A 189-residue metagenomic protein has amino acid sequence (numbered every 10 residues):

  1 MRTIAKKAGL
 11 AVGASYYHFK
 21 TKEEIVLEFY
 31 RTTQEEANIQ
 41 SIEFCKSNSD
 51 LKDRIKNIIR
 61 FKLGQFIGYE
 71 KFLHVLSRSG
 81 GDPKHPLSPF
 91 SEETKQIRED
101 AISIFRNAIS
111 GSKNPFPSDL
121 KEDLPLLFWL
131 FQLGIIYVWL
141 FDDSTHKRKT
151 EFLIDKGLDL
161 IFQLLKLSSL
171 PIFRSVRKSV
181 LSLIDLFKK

Functional and structural regions predicted by a protein language model:
M1-E28: Helix-turn-helix
H18-C45, K56-L63: An amphipathic alpha-helix adjacent to DNA-recognition modules
F29, T33, A37, K62 (+4 more regions): Hydrophobic/aromatic residues within well-ordered alpha-helical segments
F44, N48, L76-K84, W139-D143: Secondary-structure edge/capping motif, primarily at the C-terminal ends of alpha-helices and the immediately following
K56-R78, E92-R106: Helical hydrophobic small-molecule/effector-binding pocket
P83, G111-F116, V138-R148: Inter-helical turn/loop segments and adjacent helix faces that build the functional surface of alpha-helical bundle
L87-K113, E122-G134, L158-Q163: Amphipathic alpha-helical packing segments from all-alpha helical-bundle domains
F141-K189: C-terminal peripheral helix-coil segments that are non-catalytic and often amphipathic
